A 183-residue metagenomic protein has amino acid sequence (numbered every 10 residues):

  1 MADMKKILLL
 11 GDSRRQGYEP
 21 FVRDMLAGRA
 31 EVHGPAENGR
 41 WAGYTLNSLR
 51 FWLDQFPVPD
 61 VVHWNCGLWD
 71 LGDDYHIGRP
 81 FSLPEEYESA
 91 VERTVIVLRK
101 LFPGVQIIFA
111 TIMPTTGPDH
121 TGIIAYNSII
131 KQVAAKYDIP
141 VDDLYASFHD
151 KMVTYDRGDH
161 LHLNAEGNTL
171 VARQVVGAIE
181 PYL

Functional and structural regions predicted by a protein language model:
D3-P20, L71: Catalytic nucleophile-elbow at a beta strand-turn-alpha helix junction centered on a G-D-S/GDSL motif, marking
D24-E31, P35, L46-L183: Alpha-helical cap/lid subdomain in secreted, periplasmic, or secretory-pathway luminal O-acyl-processing enzymes
N38-R40: Histidine-bearing beta->alpha loop at or near hydrolase active sites
A42-Y44: N-terminal beta-loop-helix "entrance" segment that forms/cooperates in small-molecule cofactor or anionic ligand
